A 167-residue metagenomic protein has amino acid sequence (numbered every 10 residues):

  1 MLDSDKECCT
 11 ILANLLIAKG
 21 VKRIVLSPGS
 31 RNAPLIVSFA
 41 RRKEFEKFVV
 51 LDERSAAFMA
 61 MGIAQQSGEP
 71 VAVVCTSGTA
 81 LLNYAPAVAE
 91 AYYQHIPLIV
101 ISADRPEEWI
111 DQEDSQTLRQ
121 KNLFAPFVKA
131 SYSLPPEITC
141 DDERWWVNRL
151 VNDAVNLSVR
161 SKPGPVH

Functional and structural regions predicted by a protein language model:
M1-H167: N-terminal alpha/beta PP-like core and its mobile active-site loop of ThDP/TPP-dependent enzymes
